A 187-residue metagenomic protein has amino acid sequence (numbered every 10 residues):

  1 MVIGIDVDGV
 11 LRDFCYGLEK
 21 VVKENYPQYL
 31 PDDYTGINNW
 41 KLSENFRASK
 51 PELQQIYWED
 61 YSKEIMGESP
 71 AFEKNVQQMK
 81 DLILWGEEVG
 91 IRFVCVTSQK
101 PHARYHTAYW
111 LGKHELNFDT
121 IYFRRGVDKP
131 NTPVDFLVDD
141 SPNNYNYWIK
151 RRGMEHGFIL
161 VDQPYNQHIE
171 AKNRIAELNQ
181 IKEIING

Functional and structural regions predicted by a protein language model:
M1-L53: Active-site neighborhood of HAD-like aspartate-dependent phosphohydrolases
R12-C15, K20, V89, F93 (+4 more regions): Short catalytic/ligand-binding loop motif for oxyanion handling, primarily in non-cytosolic enzymes, centered on
E59-V94, P101-Y105: Short, acidic loop-to-helix structural element flanking the phosphoryl-transfer center in phosphate-processing enzymes
V96-K150: Substrate-recognition "cap/lid" segment bordering the active-site pocket of phosphatases
I121-R124, N173-Q180: Short acidic-hydrophobic, aromatic-tinged amphipathic segments that line or gate anion-handling sites
D128-P133, N179-G187: Short amphipathic alpha-helix with an adjacent loop that forms part of the alpha/beta core around
L137-E177: Acidic, Mg2+-coordinating phosphoryl-transfer loop and its flanking beta/alpha structural elements, shared across
